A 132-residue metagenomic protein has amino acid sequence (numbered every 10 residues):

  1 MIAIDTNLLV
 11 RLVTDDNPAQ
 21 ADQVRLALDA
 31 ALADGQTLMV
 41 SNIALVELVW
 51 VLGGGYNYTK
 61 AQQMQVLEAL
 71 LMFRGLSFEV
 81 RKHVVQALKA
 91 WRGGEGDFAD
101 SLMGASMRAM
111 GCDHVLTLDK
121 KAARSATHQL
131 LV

Functional and structural regions predicted by a protein language model:
M1-V40, G55-A61, E68, K120 (+1 more regions): Short, well-structured N-terminal submotif of metal-dependent ribonuclease cores
D5, E47, D100, D119: Acidic active-site catalytic centers that drive phospho-/nucleotidyl reactions and related ester hydrolyses
D34-L38, G75, G111-H114: Short active-site oxyanion
M39-N42, V66-G93: Acidic catalytic patch
A44, H83, L102-M103, K121-A122: Alpha-helix capping/helix-boundary segments
V49-G53, L88: Amphipathic alpha-helical segments within well-ordered protein domains
G104-V132: Acidic, PIN/NYN-like endoribonuclease modules and their adjacent C-terminal/linker elements
